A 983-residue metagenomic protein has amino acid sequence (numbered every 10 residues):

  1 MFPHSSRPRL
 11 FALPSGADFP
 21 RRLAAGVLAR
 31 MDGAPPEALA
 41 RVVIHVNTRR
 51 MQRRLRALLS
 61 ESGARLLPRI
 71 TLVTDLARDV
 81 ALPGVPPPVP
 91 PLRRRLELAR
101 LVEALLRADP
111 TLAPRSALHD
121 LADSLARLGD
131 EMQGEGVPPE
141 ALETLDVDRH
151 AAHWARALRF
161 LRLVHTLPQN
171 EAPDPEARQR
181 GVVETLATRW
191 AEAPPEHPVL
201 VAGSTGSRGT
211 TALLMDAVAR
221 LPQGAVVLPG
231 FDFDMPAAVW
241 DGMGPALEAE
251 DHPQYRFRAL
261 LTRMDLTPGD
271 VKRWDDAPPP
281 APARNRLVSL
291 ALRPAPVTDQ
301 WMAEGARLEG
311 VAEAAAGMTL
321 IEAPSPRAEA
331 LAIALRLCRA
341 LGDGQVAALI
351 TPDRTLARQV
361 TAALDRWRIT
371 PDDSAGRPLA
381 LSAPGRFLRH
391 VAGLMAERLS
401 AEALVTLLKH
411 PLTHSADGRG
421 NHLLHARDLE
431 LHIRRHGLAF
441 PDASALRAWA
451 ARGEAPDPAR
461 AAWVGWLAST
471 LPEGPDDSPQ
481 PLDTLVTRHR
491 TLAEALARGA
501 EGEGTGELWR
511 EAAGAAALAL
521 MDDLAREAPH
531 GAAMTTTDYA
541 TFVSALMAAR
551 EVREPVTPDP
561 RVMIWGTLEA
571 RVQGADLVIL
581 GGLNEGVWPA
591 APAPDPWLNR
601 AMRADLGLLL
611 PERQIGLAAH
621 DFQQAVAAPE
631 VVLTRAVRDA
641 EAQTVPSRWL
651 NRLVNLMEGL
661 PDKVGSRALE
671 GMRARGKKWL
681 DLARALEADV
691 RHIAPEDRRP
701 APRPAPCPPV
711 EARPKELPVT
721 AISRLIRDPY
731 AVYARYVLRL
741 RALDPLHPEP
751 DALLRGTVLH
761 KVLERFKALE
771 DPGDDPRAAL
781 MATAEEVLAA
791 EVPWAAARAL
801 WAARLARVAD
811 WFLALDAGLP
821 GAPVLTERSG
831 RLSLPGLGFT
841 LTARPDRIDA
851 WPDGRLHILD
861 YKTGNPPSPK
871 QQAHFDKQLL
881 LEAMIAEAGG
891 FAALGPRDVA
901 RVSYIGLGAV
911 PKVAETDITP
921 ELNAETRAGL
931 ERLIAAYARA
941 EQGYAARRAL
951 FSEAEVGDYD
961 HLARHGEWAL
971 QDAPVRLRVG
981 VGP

Functional and structural regions predicted by a protein language model:
M1-G773, E785-E791, A795-R798, E953-Y959: Polyanion-engaging groove/track-forming segments
A316, P558-M563, A618, A822-G830 (+2 more regions): Short beta-strand or tight-loop elements that sit immediately N-terminal to catalytic metal-binding acidic residues
L331, L335, R386, T541 (+4 more regions): Feature representing long, continuous alpha-helical segments
L518-M521, R755-P835, T916, G982: A non-catalytic, helix-rich entry segment at domain boundaries
A570, R613-V631, K870-I905, I934-A938: Metal-dependent nuclease catalytic cores in nucleic-acid-processing enzymes, especially RNase H-like/related
G574-A575, R804-A822, P845, D849 (+2 more regions): Helix-rich, typically C-terminal accessory recognition domains appended to large enzymatic cores
D662-A674, A886-P983: Metal-dependent nuclease catalytic regions and adjoining charged, substrate-binding loops involved in nucleic-acid end
L825-G890: Non-catalytic protein-protein interaction segments used by genome-maintenance enzymes to assemble and couple activities
